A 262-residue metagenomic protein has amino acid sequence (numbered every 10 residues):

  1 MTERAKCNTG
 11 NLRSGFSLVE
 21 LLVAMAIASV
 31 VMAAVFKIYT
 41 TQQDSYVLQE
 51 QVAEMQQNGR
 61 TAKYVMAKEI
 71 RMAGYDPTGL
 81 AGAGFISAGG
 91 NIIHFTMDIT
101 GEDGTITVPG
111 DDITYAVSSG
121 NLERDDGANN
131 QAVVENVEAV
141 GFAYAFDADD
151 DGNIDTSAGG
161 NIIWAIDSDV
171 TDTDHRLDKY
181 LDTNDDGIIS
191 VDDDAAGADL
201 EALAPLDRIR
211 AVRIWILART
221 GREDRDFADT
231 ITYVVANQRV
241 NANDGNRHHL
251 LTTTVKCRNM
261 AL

Functional and structural regions predicted by a protein language model:
E3, R13, I99, Q131-L262: Short linear sequence signals and composition-biased patches located at protein termini or domain-edge surfaces
N11-Y39: N-terminal single-pass transmembrane signal-anchor helix
F16-V19, I93, I113, G120 (+2 more regions): Residue-level detector of short, conserved catalytic/binding motifs and their immediate flanks
E20, E69, D182, D186: Acidic active-site catalytic centers that drive phospho-/nucleotidyl reactions and related ester hydrolyses
A26, A34-S168, L203, C257: Extracytoplasmic beta-strand-rich oligomerization domains located immediately C-terminal to a leader/signal peptide
V31, A62, R210: Catalytic-loop motifs flanking and including active-site residues across diverse enzymes
